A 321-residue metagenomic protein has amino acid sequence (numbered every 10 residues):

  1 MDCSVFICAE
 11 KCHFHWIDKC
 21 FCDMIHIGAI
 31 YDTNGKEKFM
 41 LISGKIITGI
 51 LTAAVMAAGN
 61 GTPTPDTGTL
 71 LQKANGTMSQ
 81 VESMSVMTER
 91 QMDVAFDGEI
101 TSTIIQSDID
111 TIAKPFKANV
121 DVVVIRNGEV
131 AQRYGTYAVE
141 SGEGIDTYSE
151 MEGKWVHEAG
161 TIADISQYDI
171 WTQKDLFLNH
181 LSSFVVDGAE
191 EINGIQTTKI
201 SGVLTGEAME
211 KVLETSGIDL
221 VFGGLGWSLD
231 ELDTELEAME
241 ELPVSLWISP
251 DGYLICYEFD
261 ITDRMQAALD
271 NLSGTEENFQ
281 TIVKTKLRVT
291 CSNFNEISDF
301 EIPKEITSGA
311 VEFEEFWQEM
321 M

Functional and structural regions predicted by a protein language model:
D2, F6, H26, I50-V55: Short, intrinsically disordered, low-complexity terminal segments
C3, C8, C12, C20-C22: Cysteine-centered motifs
E10, D23-M24, F39, V55: Residue-level detector of intrinsically disordered terminal segments
H13, D23-K36: Short, positively charged and aromatic/hydrophobic N-terminal segments
L41-T62: Sec-dependent N-terminal signal peptides of Gram-positive bacterial secreted proteins and lipoproteins
G59-M321: Subset-of-secretome marker
